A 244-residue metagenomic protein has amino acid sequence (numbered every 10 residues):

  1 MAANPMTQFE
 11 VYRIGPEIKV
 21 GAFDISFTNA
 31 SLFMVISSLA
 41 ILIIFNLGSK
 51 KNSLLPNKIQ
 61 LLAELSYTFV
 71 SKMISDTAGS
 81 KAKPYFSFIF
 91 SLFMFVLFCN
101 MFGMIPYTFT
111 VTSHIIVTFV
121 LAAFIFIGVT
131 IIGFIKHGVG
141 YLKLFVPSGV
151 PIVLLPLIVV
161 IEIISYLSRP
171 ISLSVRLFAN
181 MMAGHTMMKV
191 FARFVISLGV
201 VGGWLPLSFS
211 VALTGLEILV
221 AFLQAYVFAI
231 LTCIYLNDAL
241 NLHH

Functional and structural regions predicted by a protein language model:
M1-H244: Selective transmembrane helix interface/packing segments
